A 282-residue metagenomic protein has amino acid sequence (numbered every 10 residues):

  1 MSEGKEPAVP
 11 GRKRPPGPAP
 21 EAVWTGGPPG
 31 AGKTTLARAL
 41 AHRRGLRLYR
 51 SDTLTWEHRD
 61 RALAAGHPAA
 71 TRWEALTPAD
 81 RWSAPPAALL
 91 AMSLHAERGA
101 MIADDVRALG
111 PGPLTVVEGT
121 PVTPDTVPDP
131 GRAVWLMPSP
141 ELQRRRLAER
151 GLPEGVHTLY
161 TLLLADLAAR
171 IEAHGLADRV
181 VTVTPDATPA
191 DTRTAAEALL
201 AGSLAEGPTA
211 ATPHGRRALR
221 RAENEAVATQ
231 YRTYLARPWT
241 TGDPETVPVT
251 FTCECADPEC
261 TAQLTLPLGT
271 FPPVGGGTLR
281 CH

Functional and structural regions predicted by a protein language model:
K5, A173-R221: NTP-dependent small-molecule kinase module
T25: Hydrophobic anchor at the beta1->P-loop junction of P-loop NTPases
P29: The conserved Walker
K33: Conserved lysine of the Walker
L36: Hydrophobic positions on the alpha1 helix immediately C-terminal to the Walker A/P-loop
R44-A62: Short beta-strand-centered segment that lines the nucleotide-binding/catalytic pocket of NTP-utilizing
E57-L114, P121, A211-G215, L219 (+1 more regions): ATP-dependent small-molecule kinase phosphotransfer cores that center on conserved nucleotide phosphate-binding segments
G131-E172: A glycine- and Lys/Arg-enriched "phosphate-lid" helix/loop adjacent to the NTP-binding pocket of small-molecule kinases
